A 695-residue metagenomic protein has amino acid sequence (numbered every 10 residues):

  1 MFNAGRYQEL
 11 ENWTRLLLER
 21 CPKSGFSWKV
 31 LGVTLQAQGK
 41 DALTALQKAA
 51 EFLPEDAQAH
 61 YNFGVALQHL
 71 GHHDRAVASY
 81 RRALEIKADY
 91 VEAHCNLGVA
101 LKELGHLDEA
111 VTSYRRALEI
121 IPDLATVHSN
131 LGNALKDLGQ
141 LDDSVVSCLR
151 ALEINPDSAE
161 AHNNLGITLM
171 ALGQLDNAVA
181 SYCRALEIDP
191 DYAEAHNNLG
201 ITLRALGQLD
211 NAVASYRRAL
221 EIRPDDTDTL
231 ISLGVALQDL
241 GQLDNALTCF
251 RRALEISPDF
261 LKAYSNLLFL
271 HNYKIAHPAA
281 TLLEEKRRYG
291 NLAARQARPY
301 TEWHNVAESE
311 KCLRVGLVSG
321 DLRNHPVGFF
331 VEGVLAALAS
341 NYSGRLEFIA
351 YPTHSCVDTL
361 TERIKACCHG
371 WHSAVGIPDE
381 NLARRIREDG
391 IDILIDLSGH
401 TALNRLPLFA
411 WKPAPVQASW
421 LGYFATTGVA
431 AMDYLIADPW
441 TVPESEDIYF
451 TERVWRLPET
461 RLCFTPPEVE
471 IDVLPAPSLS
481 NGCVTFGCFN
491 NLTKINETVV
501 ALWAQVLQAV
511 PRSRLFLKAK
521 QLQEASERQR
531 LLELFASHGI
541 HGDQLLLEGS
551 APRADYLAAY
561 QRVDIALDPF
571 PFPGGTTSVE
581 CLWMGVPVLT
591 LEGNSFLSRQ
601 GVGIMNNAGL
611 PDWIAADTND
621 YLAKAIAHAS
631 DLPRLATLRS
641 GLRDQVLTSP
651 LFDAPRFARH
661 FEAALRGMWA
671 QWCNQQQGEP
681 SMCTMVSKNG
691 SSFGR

Functional and structural regions predicted by a protein language model:
M1-C483, A501, L532-H541, L546 (+6 more regions): Alpha-helical solenoid repeat scaffolds of the TPR/TPR-like class and their adjacent stem/linker regions that mediate
V318, F489-N490, K518, E548: Short hydrophobic "strand-cap" motifs at the C-terminus of beta-strands
A350-C356, R514-Q529: Glycosyltransferase donor-sugar binding loop
G487-T498: Substrate-binding clefts and catalytic carboxylate motifs of secreted carbohydrate-active enzymes
N491-L492, E592-N594: Short coil/turn segments
L502-A509: Hinge/capping helix and adjacent helix->loop/strand transition within the periplasmic-binding protein
